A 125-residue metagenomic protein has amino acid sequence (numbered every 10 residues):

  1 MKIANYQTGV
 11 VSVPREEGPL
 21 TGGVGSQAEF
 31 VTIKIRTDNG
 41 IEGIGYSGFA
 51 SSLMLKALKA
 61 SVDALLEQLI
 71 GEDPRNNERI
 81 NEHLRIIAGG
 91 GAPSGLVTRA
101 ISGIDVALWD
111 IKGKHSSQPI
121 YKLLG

Functional and structural regions predicted by a protein language model:
M1-N39, I44, G48-A50: Structured beta-strand/loop patches that form or line metal/cofactor-binding pockets in enzymes
V13, G71-E72, K122-G125: Generic structural "secondary-structure junction" signal
R15, A64, Q118-P119: Residue-level signal for pocket-adjacent positions within structured domains
R36-H115: Metal- or metallocofactor-binding catalytic centers and their adjacent structured scaffolds across diverse enzyme
K112-K114, Q118-G125: Catalytic pocket of metal/acid-base enzymes, prominently hydrolases
